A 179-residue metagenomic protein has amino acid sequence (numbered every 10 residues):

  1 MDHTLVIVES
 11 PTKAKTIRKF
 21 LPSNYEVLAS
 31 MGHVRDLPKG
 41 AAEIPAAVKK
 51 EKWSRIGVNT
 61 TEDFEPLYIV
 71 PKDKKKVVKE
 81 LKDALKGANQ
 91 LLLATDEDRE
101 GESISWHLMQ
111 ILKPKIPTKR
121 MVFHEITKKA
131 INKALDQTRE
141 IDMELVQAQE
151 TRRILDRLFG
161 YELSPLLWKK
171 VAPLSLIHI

Functional and structural regions predicted by a protein language model:
M1-L167: Intrinsically disordered, low-complexity regulatory segments
V171: Functional cation/ligand-contacting sites centered on basic and imidazole/sulfhydryl donors
L174: Long C-terminal interaction/binding lobes of large macromolecular proteins
I177-I179: Conserved small/polar residues in nucleotide/adenosyl-binding loops
